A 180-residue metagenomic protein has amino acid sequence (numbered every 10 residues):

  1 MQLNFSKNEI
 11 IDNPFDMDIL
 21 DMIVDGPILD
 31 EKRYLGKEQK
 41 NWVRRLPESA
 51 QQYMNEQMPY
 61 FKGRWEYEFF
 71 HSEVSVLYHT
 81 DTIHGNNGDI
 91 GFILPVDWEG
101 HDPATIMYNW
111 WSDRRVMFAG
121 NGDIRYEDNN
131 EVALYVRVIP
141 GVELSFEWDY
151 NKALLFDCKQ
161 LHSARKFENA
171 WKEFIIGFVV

Functional and structural regions predicted by a protein language model:
M1-Y78: Non-heme Fe(II)/2-oxoglutarate
H71-V180: Catalytic core of non-heme Fe(II) oxygenases with the double-stranded beta-helix
